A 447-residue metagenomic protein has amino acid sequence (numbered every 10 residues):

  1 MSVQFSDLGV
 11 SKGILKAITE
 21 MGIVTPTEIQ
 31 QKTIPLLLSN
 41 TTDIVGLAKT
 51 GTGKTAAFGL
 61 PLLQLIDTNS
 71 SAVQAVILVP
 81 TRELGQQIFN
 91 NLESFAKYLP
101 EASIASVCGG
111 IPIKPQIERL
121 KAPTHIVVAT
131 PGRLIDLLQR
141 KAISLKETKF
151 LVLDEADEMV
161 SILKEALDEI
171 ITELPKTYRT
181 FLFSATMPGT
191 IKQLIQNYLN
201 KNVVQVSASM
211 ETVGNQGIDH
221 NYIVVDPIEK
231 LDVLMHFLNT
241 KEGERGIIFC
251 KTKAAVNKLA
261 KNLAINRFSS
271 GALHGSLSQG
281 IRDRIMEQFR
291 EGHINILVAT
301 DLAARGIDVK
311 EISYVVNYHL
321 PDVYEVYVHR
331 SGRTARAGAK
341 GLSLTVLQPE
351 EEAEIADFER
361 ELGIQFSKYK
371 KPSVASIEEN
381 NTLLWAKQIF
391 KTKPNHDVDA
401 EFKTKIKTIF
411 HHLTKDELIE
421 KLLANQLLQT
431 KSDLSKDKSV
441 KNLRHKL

Functional and structural regions predicted by a protein language model:
M1-L47: Conserved pre-motif I regulatory segment
K12-E20, S70-Q139, E147-F150, Q193 (+3 more regions): Conserved nucleic-acid-binding Ia/Ib motif block in the N-terminal RecA-like helicase ATPase lobe
I34-T42, T55-S70, N90-A96: Walker A/P-loop NTP-binding motif
Q87-F89, D136-K141, L145-K146, A156-I170 (+4 more regions): Conserved ATPase-coupling elements of RecA-like P-loop NTPase cores
S144-E211, E359: Post-DEXD/H (motif II) to motif III coupling segment of the RecA-like Helicase ATP-binding lobe
K149, N266-D357: Conserved RecA-like helicase motor core of SF1/SF2 enzymes
G217-N262, T404-K405: Conserved interdomain hinge at the start of the Helicase C-terminal
G338-L447: Arginine-glycine-biased low-complexity disordered regions
